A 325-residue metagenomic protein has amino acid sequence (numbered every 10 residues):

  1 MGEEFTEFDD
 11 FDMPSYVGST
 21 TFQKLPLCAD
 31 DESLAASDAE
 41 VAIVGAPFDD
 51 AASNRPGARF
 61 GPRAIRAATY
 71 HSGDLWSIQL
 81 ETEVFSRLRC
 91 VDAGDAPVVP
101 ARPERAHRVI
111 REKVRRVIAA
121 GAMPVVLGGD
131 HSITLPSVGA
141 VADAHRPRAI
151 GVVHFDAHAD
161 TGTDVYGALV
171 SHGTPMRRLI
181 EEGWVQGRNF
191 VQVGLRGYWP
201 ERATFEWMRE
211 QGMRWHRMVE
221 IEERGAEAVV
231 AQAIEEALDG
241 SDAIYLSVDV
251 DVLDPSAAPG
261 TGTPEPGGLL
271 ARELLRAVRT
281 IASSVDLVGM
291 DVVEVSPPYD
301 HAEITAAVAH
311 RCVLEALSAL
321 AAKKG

Functional and structural regions predicted by a protein language model:
G2-G325: Conserved alpha-helical scaffold segments that buttress catalytic/binding sites
